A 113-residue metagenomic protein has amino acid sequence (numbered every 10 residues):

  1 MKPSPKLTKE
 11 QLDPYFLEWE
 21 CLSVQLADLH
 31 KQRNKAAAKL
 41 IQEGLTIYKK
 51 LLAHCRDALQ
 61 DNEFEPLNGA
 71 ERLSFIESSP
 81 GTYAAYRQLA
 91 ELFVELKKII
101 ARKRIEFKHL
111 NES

Functional and structural regions predicted by a protein language model:
K2-S113: Conserved nucleotidyltransferase catalytic core and NTase-mimicking acidic/glycine-rich helix/loop elements in nucleic
